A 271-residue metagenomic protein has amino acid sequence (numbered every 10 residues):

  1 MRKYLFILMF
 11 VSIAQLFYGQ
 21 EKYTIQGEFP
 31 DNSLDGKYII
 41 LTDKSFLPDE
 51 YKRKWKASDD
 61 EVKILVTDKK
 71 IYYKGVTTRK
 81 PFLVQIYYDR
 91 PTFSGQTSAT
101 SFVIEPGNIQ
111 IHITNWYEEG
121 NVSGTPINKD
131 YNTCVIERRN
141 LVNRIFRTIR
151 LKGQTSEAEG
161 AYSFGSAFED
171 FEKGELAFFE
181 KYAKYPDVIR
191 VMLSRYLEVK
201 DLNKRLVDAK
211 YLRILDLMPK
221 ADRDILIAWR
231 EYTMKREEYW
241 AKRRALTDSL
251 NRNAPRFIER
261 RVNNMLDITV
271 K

Functional and structural regions predicted by a protein language model:
M1-G27: Bacterial Sec-dependent N-terminal signal peptides
Q20-A177: A non-transmembrane, solvent-exposed segment enriched in polar/low-complexity residues
N32, K200-L206, M218-A221: Alpha-helix capping and inter-helical loop/turn segments
N143, K184-E198, A228: Amphipathic alpha-helical repeat scaffolds of TPR domains
E157-G165, E198-V207: Short coil/turn connectors between adjacent alpha-helices in alpha-solenoid helical repeat scaffolds
A167-K181, D208-M218: Amphipathic alpha-helices of TPR/Sel1-like and other helical repeat/solenoid scaffolds
A177, V188, K200-K210: Extended, basic/helix-rich recognition subdomains
A209-K271: N-proximal helix/coil linker or "cap" segments that precede and/or mark the start of modular domains
